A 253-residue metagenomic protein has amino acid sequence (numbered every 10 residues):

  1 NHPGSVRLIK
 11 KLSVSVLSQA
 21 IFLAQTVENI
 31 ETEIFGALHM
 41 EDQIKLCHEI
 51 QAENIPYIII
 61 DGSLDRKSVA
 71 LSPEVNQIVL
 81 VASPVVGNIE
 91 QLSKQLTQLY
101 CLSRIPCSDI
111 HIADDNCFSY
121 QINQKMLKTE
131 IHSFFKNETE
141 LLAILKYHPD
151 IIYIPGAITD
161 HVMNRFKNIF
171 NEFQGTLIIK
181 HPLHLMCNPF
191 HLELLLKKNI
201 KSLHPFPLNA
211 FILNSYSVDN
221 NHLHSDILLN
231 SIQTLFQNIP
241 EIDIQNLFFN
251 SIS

Functional and structural regions predicted by a protein language model:
N1-S253: Flexible phosphate-sensing "switch/lid" loops adjacent to ATP/NTP-binding sites across phosphate-transfer
